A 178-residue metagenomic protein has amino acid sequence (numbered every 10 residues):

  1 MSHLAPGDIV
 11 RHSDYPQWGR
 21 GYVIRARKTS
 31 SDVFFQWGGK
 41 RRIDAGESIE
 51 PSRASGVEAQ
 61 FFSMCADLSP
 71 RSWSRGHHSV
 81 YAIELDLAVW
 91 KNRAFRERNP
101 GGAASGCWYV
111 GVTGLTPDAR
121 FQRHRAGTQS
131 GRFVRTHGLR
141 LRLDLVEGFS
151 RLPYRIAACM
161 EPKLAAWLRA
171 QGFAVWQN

Functional and structural regions predicted by a protein language model:
S2-K28, D32-G38, R42, E50-Q122 (+1 more regions): GIY-YIG nuclease catalytic motif and its immediate N-terminal context
S31-E50, Q129-R135, R142, W167: Short solvent-exposed strand/turn elements
R123-R155: Basic nucleic-acid-binding interfaces
A126-F133, K163-V175: Short arginine-rich
